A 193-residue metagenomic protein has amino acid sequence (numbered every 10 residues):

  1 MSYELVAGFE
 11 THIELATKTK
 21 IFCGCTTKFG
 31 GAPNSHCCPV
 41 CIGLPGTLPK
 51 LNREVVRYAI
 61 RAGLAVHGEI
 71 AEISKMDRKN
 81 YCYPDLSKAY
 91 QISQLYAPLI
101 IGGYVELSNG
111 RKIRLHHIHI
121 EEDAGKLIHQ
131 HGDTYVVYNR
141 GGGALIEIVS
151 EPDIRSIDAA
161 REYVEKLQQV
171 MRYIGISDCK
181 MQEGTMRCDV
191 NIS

Functional and structural regions predicted by a protein language model:
M1-S193: Basic, nucleic-acid-interacting segments
